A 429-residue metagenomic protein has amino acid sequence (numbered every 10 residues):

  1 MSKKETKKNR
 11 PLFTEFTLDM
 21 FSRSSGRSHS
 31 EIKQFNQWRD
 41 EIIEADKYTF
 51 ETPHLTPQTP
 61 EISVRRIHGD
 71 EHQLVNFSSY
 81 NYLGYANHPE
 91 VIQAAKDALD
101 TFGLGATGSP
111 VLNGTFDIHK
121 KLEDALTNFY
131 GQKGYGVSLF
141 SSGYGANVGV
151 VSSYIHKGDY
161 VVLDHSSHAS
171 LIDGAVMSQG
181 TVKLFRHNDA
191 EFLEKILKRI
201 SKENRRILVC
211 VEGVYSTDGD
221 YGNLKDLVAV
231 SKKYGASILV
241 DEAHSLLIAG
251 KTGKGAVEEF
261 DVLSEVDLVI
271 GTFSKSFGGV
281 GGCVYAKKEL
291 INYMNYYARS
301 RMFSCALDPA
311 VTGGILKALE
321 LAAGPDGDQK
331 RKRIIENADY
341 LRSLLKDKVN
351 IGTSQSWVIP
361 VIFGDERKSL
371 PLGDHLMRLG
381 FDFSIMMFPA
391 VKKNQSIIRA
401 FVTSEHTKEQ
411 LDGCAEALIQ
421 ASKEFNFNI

Functional and structural regions predicted by a protein language model:
S2-P11, P89, Q93-D97, T101 (+4 more regions): PLP-dependent enzyme catalytic core of the Aspartate aminotransferase-like
S2-S22, G26, E31-L104, A236: N-terminal "arm"/small-domain region of PLP-dependent enzymes with the aminotransferase-like
L18, K330-D339, K348-L379, A390 (+2 more regions): Conserved PLP-binding catalytic core of the aspartate aminotransferase-like
N81, K183, H187-V240: Active-site phosphate-binding strand-loop segment of PLP-dependent enzymes
I92-S141: Conserved N-terminal alpha-helix of the aminotransferase class I/II PLP-enzyme fold
V150-A169: Conserved PLP-anchoring active-site segment centered on the Schiff-base-forming lysine
T252, E258-Y293: Active-site PLP attachment segment
S276-S343, V349-G352: PLP-dependent aminotransferase class I/II
